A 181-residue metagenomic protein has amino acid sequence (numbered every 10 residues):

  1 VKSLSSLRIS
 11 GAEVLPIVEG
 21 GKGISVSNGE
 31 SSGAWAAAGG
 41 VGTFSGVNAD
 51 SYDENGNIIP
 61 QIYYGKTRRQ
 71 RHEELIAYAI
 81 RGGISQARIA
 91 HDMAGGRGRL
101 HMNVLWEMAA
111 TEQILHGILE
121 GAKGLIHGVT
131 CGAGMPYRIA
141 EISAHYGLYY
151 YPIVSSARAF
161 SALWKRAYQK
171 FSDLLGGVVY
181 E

Functional and structural regions predicted by a protein language model:
V1-E181: Active-site entrance/lid segments in N-terminal catalytic domains of soluble metabolic enzymes
